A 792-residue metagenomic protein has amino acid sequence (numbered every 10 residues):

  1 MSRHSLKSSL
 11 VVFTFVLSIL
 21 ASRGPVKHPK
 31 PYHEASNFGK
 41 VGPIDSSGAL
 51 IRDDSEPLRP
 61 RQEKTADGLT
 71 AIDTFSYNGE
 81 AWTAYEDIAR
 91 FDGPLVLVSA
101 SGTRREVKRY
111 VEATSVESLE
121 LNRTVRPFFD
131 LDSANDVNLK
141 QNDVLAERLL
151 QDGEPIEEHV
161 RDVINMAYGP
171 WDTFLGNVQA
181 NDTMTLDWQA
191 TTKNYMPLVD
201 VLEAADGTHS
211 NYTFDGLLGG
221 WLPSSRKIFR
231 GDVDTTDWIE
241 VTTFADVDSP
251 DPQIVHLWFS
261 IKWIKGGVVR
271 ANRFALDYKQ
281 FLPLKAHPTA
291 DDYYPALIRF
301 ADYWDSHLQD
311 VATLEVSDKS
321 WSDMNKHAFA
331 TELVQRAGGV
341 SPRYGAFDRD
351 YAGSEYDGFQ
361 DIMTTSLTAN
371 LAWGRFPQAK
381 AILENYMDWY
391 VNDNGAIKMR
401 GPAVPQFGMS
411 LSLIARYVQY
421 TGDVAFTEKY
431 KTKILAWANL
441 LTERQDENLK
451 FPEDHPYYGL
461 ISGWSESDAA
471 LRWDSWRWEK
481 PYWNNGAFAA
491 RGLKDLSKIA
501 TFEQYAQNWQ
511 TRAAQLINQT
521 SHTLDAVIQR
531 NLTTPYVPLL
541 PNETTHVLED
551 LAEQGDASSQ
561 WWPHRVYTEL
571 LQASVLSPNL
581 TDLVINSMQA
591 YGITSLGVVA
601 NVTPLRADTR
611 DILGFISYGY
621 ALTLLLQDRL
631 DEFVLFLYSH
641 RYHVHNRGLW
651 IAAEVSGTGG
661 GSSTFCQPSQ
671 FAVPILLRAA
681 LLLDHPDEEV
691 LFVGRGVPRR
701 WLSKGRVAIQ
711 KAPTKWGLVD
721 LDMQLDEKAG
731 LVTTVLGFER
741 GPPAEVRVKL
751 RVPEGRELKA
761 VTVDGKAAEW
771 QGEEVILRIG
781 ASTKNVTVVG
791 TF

Functional and structural regions predicted by a protein language model:
M1-V12: Classical eukaryotic N-terminal signal peptides for Sec-dependent ER targeting/secretion, especially the positively
S5-K7, L20-S322, E688-L691, R695-F792: Terminal accessory carbohydrate-recognition/targeting modules of carbohydrate-active enzymes
R270, A275-Y293, K398-P405, E443-A514 (+1 more regions): The feature captures the catalytic groove of carbohydrate-active enzymes
N325-F329, I434, A506-L524: Short amphipathic alpha-helical coiled-coil/interface segments
S341-F359, M387, A396-M399: Internal amphipathic alpha-helical repeat/solenoid segments
S354-N392, E428, T432, N439 (+6 more regions): Active-site core of glycosidic bond-cleaving carbohydrate-active enzymes
M409-T421: Hydrophobic/aromatic-rich effector regions of fungal transcription factors
